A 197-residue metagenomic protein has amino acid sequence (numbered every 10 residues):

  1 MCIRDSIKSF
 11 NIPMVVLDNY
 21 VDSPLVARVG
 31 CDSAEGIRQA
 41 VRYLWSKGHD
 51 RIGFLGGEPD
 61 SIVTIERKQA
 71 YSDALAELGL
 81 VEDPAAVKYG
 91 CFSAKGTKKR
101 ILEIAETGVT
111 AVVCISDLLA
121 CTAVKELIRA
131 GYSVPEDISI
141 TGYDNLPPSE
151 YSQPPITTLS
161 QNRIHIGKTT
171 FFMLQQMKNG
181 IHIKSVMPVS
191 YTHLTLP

Functional and structural regions predicted by a protein language model:
I3, K8-V16, Y20-L194: Bacterial carbohydrate/catabolite-sensing allosteric modules
